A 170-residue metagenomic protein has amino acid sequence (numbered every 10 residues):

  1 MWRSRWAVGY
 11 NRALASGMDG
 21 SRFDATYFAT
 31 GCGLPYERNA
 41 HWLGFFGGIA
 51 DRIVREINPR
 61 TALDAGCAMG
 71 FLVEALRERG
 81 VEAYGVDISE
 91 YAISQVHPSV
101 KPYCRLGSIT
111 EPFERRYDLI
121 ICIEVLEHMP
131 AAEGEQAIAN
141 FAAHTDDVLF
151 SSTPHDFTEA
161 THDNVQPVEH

Functional and structural regions predicted by a protein language model:
M1-I123, A132-H144, F150, P154-H155 (+1 more regions): Conserved N-terminal segment of class I S-adenosyl-L-methionine
H128-M129: A short His-aromatic
